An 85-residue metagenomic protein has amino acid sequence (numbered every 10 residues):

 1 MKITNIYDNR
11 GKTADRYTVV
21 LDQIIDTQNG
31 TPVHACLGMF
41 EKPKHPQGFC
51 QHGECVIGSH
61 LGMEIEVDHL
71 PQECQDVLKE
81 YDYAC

Functional and structural regions predicted by a protein language model:
M1-K2, E80-C85: Short intrinsically disordered terminal tails
M1-T13: Negatively charged, low-complexity tracts enriched in Asp/Glu with abundant Ser/Thr
Y7, Y17, Y81-Y83: Sequence-level detector for tyrosine residue identity
G11-E73: Acidic, low-complexity, intrinsically disordered interaction modules
E73-Y81: A short, charged, amphipathic alpha-helix used as a generic interaction element across diverse proteins
